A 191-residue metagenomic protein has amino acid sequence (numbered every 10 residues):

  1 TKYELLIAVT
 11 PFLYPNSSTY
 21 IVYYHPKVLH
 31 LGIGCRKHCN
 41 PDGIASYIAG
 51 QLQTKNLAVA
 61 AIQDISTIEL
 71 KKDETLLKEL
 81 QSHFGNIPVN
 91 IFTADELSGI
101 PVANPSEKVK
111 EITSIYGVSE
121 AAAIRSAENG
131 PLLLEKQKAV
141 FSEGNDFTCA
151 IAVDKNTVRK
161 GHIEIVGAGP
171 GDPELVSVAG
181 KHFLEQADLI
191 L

Functional and structural regions predicted by a protein language model:
T1, P105-T157: N-terminal glycine-rich phosphate/adenylate-binding segment common to multiple enzyme folds
T1-K71, V153-N156: Conserved mixed alpha/beta catalytic, RNA-binding, or beta-rich assembly cores of soluble enzyme, regulatory
K2-E4, H25-L29, I62, E128-G130 (+3 more regions): Short coil/turn connectors at secondary-structure junctions
I7-V9, V89-T93, L132-K136: General beta-strand structural signal in soluble alpha/beta enzymes
H38-A45, V59, K71-E74, E111-V118 (+2 more regions): Electropositive phosphate-/nucleotide-binding environments in soluble metabolic enzymes
G50, T54-A58, R159-L191: Glycine-rich, flexible N-terminal cofactor/catalytic loop recognition
A61-E69, I91-T93, L184-L191: Short internal beta-strands
I68, L77-V118: Long, charge-dense
